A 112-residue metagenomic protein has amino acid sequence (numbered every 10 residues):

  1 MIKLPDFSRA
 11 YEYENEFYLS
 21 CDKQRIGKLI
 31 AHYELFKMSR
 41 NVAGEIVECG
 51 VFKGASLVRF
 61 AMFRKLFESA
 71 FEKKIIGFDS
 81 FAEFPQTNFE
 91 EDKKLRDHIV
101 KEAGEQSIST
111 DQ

Functional and structural regions predicted by a protein language model:
I2-K23, R40-Q112: S-adenosylmethionine/decaboxylated-SAM
L29-V42: Conserved alpha-helix/loop element of class I SAM-dependent methyltransferases that forms part of the SAM/SAH-binding
